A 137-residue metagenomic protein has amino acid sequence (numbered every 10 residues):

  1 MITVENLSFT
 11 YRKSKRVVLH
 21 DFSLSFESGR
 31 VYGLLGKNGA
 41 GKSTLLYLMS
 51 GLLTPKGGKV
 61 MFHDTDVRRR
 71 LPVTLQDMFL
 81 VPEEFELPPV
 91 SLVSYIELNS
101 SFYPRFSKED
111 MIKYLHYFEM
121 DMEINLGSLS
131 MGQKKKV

Functional and structural regions predicted by a protein language model:
M1-V4, S8-D21, S25-S28: A short, flexible loop at the N-terminus of ABC-type nucleotide-binding domains that lies
T10-S14, F62, Y103: Conserved A-loop
R12, L53-P55: A position-specific signal in ABC ATPase nucleotide-binding domains
Y32-K37: The feature captures the beta-strand-to-loop junction immediately N-terminal to the Walker
S50: Helix-to-loop junction immediately C-terminal to a conserved catalytic motif
G58-R69, V73-T74: Conserved ABC transporter NBD signature motif
L80-V137: ABC-family P-loop ATPase nucleotide-binding domains
